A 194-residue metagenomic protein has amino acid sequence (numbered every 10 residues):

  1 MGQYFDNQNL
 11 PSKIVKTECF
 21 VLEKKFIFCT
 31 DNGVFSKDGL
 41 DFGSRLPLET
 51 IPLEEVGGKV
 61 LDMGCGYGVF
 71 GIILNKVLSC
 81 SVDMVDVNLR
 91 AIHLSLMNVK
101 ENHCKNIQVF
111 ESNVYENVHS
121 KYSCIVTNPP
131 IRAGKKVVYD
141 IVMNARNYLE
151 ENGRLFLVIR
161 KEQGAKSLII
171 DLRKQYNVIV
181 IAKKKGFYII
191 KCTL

Functional and structural regions predicted by a protein language model:
M1-E23, G33: N-terminal auxiliary segments of SAM/dcSAM-dependent transferases
T30-G39: Class I SAM-dependent methyltransferase Rossmann-like catalytic core, especially the SAM/SAH-binding loop
G43-T127: Conserved SAM/SAH cofactor-binding pocket of Class I
M84, L157, I181: Conserved SAM-binding loop
Y139-E151: A short glycine-rich, Lys/Arg-flanked "PGG" loop and its adjoining helix->strand segment in the class I
N152-R160: Conserved beta-strand signature within the Rossmann-like core of class I S-adenosyl-L-methionine
R160-Q175: Conserved class I S-adenosyl-L-methionine
K183-L194: Core SAM-dependent methyltransferase catalytic element
